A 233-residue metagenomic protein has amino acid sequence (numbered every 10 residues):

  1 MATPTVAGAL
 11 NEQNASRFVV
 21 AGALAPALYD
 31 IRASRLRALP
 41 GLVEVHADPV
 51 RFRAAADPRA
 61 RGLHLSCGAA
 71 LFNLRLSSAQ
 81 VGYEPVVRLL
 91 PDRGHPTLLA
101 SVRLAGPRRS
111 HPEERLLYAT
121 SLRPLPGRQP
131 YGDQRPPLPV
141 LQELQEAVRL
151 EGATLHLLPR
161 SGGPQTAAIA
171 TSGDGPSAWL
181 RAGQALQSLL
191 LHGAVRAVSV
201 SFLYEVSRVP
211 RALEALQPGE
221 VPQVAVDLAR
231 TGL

Functional and structural regions predicted by a protein language model:
M1-L233: Acidic, surface-exposed loops and disordered segments
